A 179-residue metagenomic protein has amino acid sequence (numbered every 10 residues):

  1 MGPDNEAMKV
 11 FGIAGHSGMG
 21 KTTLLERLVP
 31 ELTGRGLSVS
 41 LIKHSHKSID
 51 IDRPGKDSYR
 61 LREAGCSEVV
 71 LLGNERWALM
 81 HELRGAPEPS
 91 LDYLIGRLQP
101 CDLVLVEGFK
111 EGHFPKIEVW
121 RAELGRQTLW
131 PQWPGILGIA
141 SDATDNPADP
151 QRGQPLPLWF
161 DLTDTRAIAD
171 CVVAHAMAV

Functional and structural regions predicted by a protein language model:
G2-M8: Phosphate-binding P-loop
I13: Hydrophobic anchor at the beta1->P-loop junction of P-loop NTPases
S17: The conserved Walker
K21: Conserved lysine of the Walker
R27-P89: N-terminal phosphate/diphosphate-binding loop that engages ATP/GTP or pyrophosphate donors across diverse enzyme folds
E68, L103, G138: Short, Asp-centered acidic motifs that coordinate Mg2+ and/or phosphate in catalytic or ligand-binding sites
E82-E111: Phosphate-binding/switch loop-helix module in NTP-utilizing enzymes
V106-A178: Phosphate/Mg2+-binding loops and adjacent switch elements in nucleotide/diphosphate-handling enzyme cores
